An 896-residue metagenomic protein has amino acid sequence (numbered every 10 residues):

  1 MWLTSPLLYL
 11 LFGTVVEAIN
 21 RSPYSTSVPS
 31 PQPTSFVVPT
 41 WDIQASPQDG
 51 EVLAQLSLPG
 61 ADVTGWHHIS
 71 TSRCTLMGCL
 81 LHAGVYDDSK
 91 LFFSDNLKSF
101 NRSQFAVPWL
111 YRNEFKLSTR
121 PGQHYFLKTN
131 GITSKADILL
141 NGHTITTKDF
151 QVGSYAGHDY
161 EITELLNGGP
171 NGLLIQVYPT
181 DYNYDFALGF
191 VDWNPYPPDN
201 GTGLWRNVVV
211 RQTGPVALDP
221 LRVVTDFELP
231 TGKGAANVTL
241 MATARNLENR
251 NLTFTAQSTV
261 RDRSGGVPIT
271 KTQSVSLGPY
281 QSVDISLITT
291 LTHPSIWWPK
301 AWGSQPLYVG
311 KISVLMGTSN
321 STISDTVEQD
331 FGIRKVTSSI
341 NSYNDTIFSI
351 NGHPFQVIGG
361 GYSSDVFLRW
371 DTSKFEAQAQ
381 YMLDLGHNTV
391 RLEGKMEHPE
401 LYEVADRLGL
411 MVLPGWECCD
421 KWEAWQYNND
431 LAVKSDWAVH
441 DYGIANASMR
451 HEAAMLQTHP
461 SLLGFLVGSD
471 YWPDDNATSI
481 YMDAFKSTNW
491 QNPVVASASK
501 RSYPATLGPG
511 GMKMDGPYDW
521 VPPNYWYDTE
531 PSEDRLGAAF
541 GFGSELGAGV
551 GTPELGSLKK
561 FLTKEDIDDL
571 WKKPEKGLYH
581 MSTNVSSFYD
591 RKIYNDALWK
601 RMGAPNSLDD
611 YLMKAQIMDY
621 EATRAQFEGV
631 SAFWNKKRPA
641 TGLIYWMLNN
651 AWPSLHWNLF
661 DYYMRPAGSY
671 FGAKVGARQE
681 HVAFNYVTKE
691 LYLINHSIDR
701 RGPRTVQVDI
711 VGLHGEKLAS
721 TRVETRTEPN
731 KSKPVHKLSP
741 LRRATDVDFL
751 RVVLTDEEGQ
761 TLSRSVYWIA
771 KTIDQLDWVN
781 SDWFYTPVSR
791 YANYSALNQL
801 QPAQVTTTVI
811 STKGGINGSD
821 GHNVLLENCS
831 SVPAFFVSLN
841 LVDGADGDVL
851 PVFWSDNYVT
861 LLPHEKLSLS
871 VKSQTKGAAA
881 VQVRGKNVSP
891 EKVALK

Functional and structural regions predicted by a protein language model:
M1-A18: Fungal secretory targeting signals
I19-F36, D42-D49, W66, C74-L76 (+6 more regions): Accessory beta-strand-rich segments of carbohydrate-active enzymes
P33-V37, W41-E51, L76, I132 (+4 more regions): Substrate-binding clefts and catalytic carboxylate motifs of secreted carbohydrate-active enzymes
M77-L117, P121-T129, S134-L140, T146-D149 (+10 more regions): Active-site-adjacent substrate/metal-binding segments within catalytic domains of carbohydrate-active enzymes
L166-P170, M241-N341: Extended acidic/polar, glycine-enriched regions that form or flank non-catalytic beta-rich accessory modules
I269-S295, R704, L713-T745, D848-T875: Intrinsically disordered, low-complexity Pro/Gly/Ser/Thr-rich segments with frequent PxxP/GP/PP motifs and embedded
P294-V327, L738-Y794, K872-K896: Terminal connector regions
T389-S582, M618, A622, P639-G642 (+2 more regions): Substrate-binding/catalytic cleft of secreted carbohydrate-active enzymes, primarily glycoside hydrolases
